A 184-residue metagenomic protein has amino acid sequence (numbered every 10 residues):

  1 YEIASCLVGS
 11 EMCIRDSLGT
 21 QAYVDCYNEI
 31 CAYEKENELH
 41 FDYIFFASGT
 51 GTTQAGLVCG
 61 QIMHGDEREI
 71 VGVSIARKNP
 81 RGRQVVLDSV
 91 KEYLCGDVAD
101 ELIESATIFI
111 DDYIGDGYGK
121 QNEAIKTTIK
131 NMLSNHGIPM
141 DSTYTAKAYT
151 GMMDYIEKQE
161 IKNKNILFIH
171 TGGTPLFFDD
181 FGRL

Functional and structural regions predicted by a protein language model:
Y1-G9, I14: Single conserved hydrophobic/aromatic residue that forms the stacking wall/gate of nucleotide- or nucleobase-binding
E2, D25-E29, V85, T128 (+1 more regions): Alpha-helical elements of Rossmann-like donor-binding domains used by nucleotide-donor carbohydrate transfer enzymes
S10-E11, E36-F41, K130-H136: Glycine/charged-rich beta-loop-alpha catalytic/anionic-binding loops adjacent to active sites
S10-E11, F46, I110, I138-S142 (+1 more regions): General beta-strand structural signal in soluble alpha/beta enzymes
R15-T20, N79, G115-G119: Short, small-residue-enriched loops and turns at beta-alpha junctions that line or gate enzyme active sites
T20-T107, H170-L184: Glycine-rich phosphate/pyrophosphate-binding loop at beta-loop-alpha junctions
Y43, K164-N165: Residues that mark the start of a beta-strand
S105-N163: Active-site-adjacent helical/loop segments in soluble small-molecule enzymes
